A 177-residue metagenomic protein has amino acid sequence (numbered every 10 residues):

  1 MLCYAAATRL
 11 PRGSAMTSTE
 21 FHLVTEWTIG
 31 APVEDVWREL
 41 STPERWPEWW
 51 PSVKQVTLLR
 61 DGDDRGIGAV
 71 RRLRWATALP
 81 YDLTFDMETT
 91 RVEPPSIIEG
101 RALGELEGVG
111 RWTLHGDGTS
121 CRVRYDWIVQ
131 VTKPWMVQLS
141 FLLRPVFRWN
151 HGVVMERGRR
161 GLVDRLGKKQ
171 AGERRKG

Functional and structural regions predicted by a protein language model:
Y4-D63, G161, G172, G177: Hydrophobic ligand-binding cavity/cleft-lining segments
H22, T28, E88, T113 (+1 more regions): Conserved beta-strand segments that form the floor/walls of ligand-binding pockets within enzyme and binding domains
G30, V92-P94, D117: Structural motif
S41, T84, V137-Q138: Generic recognition of short, well-ordered alpha-helical segments
E48, T57-V109, R122, E156-R175: Glycine-rich portal/gate segments that line the openings of hydrophobic small-molecule binding cavities
R101-E156: Beta-strand/loop substructures that line and gate deep hydrophobic ligand-binding cavities in soluble
